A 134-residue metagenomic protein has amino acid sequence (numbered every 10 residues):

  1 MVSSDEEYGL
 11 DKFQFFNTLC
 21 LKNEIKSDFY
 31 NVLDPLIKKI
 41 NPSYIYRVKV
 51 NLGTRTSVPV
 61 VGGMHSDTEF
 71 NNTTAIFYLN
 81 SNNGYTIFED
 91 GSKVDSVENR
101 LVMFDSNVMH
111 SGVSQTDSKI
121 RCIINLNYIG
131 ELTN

Functional and structural regions predicted by a protein language model:
M1-S43: Non-heme Fe(II)/2-oxoglutarate
K38-S57: A short glycine-rich, His/Asp/Glu-containing loop-to-beta-strand
I40-S43, V61-G63, D67: A structural signal for the main folded, soluble domain(s) of proteins
G53-S57, E69, S81-N83, N107-H110 (+1 more regions): Short, solvent-exposed loop/turn segments at secondary-structure junctions
R55, V94-S111: Conserved metal-binding segment of the jelly-roll/cupin
V58-G63, F70-N72, Y78-V97: A short beta-strand-loop-beta hairpin characteristic of the jelly-roll/cupin
G63-H65, M109-D117: Short beta-strand His + acidic residue motifs that chelate non-heme Fe in jelly-roll/DSBH and cupin folds
A75-F77, S118-N134: A short hydrophobic beta-strand segment most commonly corresponding to one strand of the jelly-roll/cupin
